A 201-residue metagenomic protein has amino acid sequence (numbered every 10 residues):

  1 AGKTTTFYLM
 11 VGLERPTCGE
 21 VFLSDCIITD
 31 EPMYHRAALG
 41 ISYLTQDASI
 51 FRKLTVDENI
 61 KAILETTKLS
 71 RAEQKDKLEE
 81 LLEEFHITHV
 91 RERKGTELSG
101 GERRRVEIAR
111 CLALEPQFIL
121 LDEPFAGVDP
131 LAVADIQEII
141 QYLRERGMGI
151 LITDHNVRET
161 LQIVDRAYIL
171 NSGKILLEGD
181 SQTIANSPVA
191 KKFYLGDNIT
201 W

Functional and structural regions predicted by a protein language model:
V11: Helix-to-loop junction immediately C-terminal to a conserved catalytic motif
G19-I28, L39, K77: Conserved ABC transporter NBD signature motif
L54-K61: Short coil-to-helix segment of the ABC ATPase nucleotide-binding domain corresponding to the Q-loop/switch region
K61, A72-V90, Q137-Q141, V189: Conserved ABC ATPase "signature" region
K94-L98, E102: Conserved ABC ATPase signature
E115: Conserved catalytic motifs of ABC-family nucleotide-binding domains
I119-E123: Catalytic Walker B motif of ABC-type/P-loop ATPase nucleotide-binding domains
